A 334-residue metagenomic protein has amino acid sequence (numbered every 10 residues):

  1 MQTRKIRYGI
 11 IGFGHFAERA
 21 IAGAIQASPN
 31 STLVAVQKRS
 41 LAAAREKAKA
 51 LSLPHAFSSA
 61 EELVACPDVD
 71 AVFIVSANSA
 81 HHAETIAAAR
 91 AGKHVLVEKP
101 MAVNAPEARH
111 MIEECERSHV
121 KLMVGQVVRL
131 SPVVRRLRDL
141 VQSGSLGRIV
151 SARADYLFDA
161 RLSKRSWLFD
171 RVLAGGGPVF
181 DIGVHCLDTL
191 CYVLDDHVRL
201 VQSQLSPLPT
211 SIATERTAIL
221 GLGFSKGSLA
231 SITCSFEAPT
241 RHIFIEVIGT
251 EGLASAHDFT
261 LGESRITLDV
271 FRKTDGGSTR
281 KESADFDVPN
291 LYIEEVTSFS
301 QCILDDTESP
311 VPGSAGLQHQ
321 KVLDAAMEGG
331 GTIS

Functional and structural regions predicted by a protein language model:
M1, D188-G262, I293-T307: Contiguous beta-strand/loop segments that form the cofactor/metal-binding neighborhood of enzyme cores
M1-L51, T332: N-terminal Rossmann-like dinucleotide-binding module
M1-Q2, A71-I74, S225, S298-S334: C-terminal helix-rich "cap/oligomerization" subdomain common to oxidoreductases
A17, F57, V97-E98, L122-V124 (+1 more regions): Hydrophobic residues in well-ordered beta-strands that form the structural core
L51-E114: Beta-loop-alpha module in the N-terminal Rossmann-like domain of NAD(P)-dependent dehydrogenases, especially those
E113-K121, R135-V150, G249-L253: Basic phosphate/pyrophosphate-binding loop/patch that engages nucleotide-derived ligands
V127, E246-S314, S334: C-terminal glycine/acidic-rich active-site capping loop/insertion
V128-S211, I333: Predominantly a Rossmann-like dinucleotide-binding segment in NAD(P)-dependent oxidoreductases
